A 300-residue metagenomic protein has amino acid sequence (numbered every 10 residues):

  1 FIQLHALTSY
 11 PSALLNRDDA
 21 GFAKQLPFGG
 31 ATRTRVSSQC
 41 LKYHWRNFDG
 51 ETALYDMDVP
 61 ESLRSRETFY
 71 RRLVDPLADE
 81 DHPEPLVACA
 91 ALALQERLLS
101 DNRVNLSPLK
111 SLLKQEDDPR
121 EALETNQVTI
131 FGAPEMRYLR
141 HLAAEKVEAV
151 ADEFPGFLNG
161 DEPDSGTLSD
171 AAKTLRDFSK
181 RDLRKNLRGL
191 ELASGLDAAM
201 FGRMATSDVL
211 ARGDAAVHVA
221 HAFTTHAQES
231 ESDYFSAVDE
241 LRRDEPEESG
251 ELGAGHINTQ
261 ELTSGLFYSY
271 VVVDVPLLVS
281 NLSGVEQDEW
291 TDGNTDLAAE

Functional and structural regions predicted by a protein language model:
F1-H82: An N-terminal structural lobe/cap that precedes and organizes the functional/catalytic core across diverse proteins
G29-A31, M57-E300: RAMP-family (Cas7-like) RNA-binding scaffold and associated basic/acidic loop-rich RNA-contact surfaces
